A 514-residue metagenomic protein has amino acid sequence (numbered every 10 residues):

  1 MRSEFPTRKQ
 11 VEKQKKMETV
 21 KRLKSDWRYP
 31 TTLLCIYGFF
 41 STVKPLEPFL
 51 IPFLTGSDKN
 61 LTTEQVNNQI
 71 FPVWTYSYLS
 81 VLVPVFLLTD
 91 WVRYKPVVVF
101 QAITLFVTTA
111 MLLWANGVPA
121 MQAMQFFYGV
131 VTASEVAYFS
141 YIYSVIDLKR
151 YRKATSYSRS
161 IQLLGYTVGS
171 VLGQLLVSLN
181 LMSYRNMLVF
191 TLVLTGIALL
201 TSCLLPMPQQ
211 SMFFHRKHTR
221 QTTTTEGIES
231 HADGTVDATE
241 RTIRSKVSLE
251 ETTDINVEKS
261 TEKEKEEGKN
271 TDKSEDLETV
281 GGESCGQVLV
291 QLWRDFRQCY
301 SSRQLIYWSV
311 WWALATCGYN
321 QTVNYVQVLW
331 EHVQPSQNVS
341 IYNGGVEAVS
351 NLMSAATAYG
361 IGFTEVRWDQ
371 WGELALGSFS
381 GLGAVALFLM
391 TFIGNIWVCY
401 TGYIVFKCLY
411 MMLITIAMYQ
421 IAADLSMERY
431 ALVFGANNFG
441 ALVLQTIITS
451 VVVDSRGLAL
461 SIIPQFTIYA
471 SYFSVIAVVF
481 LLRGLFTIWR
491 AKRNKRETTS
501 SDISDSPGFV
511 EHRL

Functional and structural regions predicted by a protein language model:
S3, T7-W27, Q209-Y307, D502-R513: Juxtamembrane intracellular "pre-TM" segments in multi-pass secondary transporters
R8, E12-V81, T108-M111, V118-M121 (+3 more regions): Helix-loop boundary and gating motifs at the non-cytosolic
C35, F39, T108-T109, N116-A137 (+4 more regions): Hydrophobic core of transmembrane alpha-helices in multi-pass small-molecule transporters, especially MFS/SLC-type
F71, T75-V81, R150-L181, R185-V189 (+4 more regions): Glycine-rich segments within core transmembrane alpha-helices of 12-TM secondary carriers
L79-V118: Conserved MFS/SLC helix-loop-helix module at the cytosolic interface between two early adjacent transmembrane helices
S80-Y94, L175-L179, S354-G372, V453: Helix-to-loop junctions at the C-terminal end of transmembrane segments in multipass secondary transporters
Q101-G117, G129, S202-L204, S378-G394: C-terminal ends and interior cores of transmembrane alpha-helices in multi-pass membrane transporters/permeases
R185-L205, Q465-G484: Symmetry-related core transmembrane helices of the 12-TM Major Facilitator Superfamily/SLC fold
